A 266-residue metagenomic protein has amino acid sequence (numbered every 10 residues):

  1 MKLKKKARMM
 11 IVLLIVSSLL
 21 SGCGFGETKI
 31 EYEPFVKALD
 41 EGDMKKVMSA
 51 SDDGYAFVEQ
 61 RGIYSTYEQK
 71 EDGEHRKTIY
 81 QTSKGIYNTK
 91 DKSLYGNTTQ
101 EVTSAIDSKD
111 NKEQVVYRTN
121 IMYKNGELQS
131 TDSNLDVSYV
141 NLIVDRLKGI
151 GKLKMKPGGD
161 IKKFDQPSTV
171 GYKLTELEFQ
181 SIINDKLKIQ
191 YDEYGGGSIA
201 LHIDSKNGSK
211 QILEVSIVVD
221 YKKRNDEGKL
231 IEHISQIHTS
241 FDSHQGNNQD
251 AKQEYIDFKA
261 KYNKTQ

Functional and structural regions predicted by a protein language model:
M1-S21: Sec-dependent bacterial lipoprotein signal peptides
S21-S65, Y255, K259-Q266: N-terminal leader/targeting segments and the immediate start of mature chains
M44-F57, Y87-S93, K163, K206-L213: Edge/loop elements at the starts and ends of beta-strands within beta-rich repeat scaffolds
R61-T89: Extracytoplasmic/periplasmic/luminal assembly and interaction segments in envelope/secretory/respiratory proteins
S65-R76, A105-D110, L177-Y191, K223-G228: Flexible, membrane-facing loop/turn or short amphipathic-helix motifs that contact lipid bilayers or gate lipid-binding
Q81-V137: An acidic-aromatic
N134-V215: Short helix-loop boundary/capping segments
Q180-I256: Gly/Pro-enriched, hydrophobic low-complexity segments that function as extracytoplasmic propeptides/linkers
